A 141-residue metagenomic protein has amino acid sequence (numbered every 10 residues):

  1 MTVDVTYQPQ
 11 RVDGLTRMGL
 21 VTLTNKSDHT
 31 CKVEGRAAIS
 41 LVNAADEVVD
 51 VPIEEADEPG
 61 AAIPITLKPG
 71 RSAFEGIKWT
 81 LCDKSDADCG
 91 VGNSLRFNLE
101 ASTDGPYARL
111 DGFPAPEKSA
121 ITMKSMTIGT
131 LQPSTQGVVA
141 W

Functional and structural regions predicted by a protein language model:
M1-D13, G137: Low-complexity, acidic Ser/Thr/Pro/Gly-rich terminal tails and inter-domain linkers that flank the onset of structured
V3-Y7, I39-L41, C89, F97: Extracellular/mature segments of secreted proteins
G14-L20, G90: Short, solvent-exposed loop/turn segments enriched in Ser/Thr/Gly
V21-D28: Asparagine-centered strand-capping/turn motif at beta-strand->loop junctions
D28-T30, C82-S85: Short beta-strands and strand-coil junctions in structured, solvent-facing domains, enriched
V33-V48: Short acidic, flexible loop segments centered on an aromatic residue
P52-C82: Intrinsically disordered, low-complexity Pro/Gly/Ser/Thr-rich segments with frequent PxxP/GP/PP motifs and embedded
S72-F74, L81, A87-W141: Extracellularly exposed regions in secreted/surface proteins, prominently low-complexity, repeat-rich
